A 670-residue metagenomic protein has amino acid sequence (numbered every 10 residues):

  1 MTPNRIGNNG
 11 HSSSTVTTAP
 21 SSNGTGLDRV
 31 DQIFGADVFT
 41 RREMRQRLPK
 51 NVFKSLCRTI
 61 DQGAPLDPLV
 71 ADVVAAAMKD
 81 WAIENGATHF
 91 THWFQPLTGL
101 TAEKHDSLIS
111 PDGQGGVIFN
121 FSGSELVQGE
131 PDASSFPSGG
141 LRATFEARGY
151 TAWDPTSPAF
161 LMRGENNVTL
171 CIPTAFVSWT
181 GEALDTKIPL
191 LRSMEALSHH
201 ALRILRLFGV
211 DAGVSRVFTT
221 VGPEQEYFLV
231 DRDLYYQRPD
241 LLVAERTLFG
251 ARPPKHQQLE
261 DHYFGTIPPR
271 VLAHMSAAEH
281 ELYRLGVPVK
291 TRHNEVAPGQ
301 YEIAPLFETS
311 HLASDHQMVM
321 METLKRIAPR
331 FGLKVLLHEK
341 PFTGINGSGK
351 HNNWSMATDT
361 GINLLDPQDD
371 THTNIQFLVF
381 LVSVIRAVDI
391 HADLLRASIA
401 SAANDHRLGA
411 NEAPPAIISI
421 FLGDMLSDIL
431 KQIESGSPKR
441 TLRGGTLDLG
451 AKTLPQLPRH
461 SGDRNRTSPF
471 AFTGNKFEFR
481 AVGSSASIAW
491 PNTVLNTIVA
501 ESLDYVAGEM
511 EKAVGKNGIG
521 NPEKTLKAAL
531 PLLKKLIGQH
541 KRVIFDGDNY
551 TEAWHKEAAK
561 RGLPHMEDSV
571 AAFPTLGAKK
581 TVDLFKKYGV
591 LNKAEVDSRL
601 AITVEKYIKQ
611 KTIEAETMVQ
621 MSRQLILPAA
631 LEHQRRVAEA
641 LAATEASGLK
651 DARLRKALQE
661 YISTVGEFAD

Functional and structural regions predicted by a protein language model:
T2, R29-T40, T59-D61, K255-Y263: Gly-rich Lys/Arg/Thr-decorated short loops/hinges at beta-loop-alpha junctions or inter-strand turns that position
T2-L27, T144-A152, P158-A159, G164: N-terminal hydrophobic targeting/anchoring segments and the immediately downstream early-domain regions of hydrolases
G26-M44, E195, H199, R203 (+1 more regions): Flexible inter-domain linker/hinge segments
I33-R148: Active-site core of metal-dependent hydrolases
G63-A64, L69-G99, E224-D231, S468-S485 (+1 more regions): Short, solvent-exposed linear motifs at loop/edge-of-secondary-structure regions
G99-G115, P131-S134, R238-D240, E245-T247 (+3 more regions): Short linear, low-complexity motifs centered on an aromatic residue
R148-L337, N346-N352, M356-T603: Glycine-rich, acidic/polar active-site loops that bind/position phosphate-bearing ligands
F545-D670: Mature extracytoplasmic or organellar-lumen-exposed domains after removal of signal/transit peptides
